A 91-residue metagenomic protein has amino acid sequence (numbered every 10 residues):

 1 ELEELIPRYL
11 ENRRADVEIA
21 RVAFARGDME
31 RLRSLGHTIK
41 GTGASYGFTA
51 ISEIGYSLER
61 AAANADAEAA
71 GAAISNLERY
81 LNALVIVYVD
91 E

Functional and structural regions predicted by a protein language model:
E1-T38, S45, N64, E68-E91: Long, amphipathic alpha-helical coiled-coil segments characteristic of histidine-phosphotransfer scaffolds
I54-A63: Hydrophobic, amphipathic alpha-helical faces that serve as interaction scaffolds
